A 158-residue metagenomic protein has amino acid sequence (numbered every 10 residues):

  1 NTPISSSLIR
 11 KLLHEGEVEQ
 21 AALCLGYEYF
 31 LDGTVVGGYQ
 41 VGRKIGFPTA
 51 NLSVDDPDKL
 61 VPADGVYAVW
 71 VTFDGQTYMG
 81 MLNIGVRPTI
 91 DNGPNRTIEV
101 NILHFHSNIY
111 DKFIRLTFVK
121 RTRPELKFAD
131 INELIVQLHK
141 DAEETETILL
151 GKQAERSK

Functional and structural regions predicted by a protein language model:
N1-P48, A129-L138, E146: Classical nucleotidyltransferase
G38-K158: Phosphate/ribose-recognition catalytic cores of enzymes acting on nucleotide-derived substrates
